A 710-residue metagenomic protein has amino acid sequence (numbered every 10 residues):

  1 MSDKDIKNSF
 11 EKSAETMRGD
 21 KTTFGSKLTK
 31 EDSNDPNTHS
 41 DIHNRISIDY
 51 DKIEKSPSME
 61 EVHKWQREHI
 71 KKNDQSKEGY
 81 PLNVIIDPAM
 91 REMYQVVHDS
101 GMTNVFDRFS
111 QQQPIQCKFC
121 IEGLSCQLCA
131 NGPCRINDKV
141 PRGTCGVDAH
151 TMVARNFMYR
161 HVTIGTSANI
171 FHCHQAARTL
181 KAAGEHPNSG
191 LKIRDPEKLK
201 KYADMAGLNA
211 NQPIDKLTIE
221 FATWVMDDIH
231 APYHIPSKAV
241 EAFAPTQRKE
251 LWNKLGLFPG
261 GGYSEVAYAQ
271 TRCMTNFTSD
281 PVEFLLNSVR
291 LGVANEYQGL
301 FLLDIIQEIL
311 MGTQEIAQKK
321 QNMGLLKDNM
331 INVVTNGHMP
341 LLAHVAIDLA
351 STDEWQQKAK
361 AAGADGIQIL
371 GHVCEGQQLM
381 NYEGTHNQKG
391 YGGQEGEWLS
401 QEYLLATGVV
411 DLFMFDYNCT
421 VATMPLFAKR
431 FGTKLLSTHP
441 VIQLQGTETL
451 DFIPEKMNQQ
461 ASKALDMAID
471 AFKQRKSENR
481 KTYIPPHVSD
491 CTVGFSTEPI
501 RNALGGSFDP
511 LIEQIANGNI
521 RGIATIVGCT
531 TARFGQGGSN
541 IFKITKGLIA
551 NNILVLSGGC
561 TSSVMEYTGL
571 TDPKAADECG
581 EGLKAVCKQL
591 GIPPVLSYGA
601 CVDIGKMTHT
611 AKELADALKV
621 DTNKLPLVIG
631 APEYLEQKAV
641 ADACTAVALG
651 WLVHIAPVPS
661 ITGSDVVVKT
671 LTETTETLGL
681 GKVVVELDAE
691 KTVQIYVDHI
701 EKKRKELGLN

Functional and structural regions predicted by a protein language model:
S2-N710: Anaerobic metallocofactor- and corrinoid-dependent redox/one-carbon enzyme cores, especially those from methanogenesis
